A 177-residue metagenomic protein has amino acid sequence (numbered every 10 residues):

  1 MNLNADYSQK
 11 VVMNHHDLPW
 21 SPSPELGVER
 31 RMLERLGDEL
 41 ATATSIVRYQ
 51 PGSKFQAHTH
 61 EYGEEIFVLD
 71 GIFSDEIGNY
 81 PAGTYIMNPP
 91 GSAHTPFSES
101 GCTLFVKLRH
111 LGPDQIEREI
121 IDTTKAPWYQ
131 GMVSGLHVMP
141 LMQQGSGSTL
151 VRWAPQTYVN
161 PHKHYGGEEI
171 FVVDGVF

Functional and structural regions predicted by a protein language model:
M1-E39, G101-T149: A short, N-terminal "cap"/entry segment at the start of jelly-roll beta-barrel domains of the cupin/DSBH fold
H15, G27-H60, G78, P89 (+3 more regions): Conserved short histidine dyad/triad with adjacent acidic residue
A41-A43, F67, S100, G147 (+1 more regions): Residues at beta-strand starts and edge strands
I46-Y49, I66-D70, Y80, T84-Y85 (+3 more regions): Short, structured motif recognition centered on aromatic/hydrophobic residues
P51-S53, H60-D75, T157, H164-F177: Glycine- and acidic-residue-biased ligand/ion/polar-headgroup-sensing regions
S74-H94, F177: Short acidic-glycine-tyrosine-enriched beta hairpin
T95-E99: Short, Lys/Arg- and Gly-enriched loop/turn segments at beta-strand edges
S100, H110, P155, Y165: A short beta-strand motif that forms part of the nucleic acid-binding face of small beta-barrel RNA-binding folds
